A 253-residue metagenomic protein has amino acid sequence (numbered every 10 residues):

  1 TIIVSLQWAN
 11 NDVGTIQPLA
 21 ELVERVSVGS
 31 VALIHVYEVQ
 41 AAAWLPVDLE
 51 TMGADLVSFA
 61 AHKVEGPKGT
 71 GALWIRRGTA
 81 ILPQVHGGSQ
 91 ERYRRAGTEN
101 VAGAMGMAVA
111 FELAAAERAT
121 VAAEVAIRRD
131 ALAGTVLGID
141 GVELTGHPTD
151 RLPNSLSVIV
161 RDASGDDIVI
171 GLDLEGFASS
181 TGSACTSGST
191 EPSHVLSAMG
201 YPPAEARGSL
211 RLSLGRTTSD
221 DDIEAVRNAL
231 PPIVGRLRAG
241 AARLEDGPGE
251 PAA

Functional and structural regions predicted by a protein language model:
T1-A253: Pyridoxal 5′-phosphate
